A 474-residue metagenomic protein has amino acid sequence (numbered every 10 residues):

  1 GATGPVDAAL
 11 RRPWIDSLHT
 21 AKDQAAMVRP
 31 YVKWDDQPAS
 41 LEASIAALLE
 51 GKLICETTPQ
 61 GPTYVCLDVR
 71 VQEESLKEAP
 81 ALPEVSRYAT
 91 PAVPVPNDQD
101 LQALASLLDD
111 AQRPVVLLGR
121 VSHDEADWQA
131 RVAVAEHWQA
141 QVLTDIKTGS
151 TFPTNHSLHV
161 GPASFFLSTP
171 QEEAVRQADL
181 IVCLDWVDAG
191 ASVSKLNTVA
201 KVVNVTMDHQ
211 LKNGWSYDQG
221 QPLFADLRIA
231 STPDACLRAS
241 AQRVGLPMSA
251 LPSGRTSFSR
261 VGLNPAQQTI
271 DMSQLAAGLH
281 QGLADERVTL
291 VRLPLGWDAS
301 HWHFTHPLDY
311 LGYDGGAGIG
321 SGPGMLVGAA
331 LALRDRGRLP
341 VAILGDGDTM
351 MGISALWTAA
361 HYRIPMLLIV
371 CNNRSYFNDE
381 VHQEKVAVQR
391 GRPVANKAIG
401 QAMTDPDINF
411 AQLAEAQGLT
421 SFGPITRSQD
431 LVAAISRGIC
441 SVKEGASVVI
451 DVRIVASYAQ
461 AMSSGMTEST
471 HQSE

Functional and structural regions predicted by a protein language model:
G1-R243, G337, P365-L368: N-terminal alpha/beta PP-like core and its mobile active-site loop of ThDP/TPP-dependent enzymes
V6-H19, Q177, D298-E474: Thiamine diphosphate
A8, M27-Y31, E78-P91, T154 (+4 more regions): Gly-rich Lys/Arg/Thr-decorated short loops/hinges at beta-loop-alpha junctions or inter-strand turns that position
E42-A46, R120-W128, Q268-S273, D348-M351 (+1 more regions): Active-site glycine- and acidic-residue-rich loops that bind and position anionic ligands or nucleotide-like cofactors
Q60-Y64, L246-R255, G445, V449: Flexible, glycine/charged-enriched surface loops at secondary-structure junctions
C66-D68, L117-G119, L143-I146, C183-D185 (+8 more regions): Generic beta-strand/beta-sheet core signal
Q171-E172, Q210-T256, R374, E380-E415: Non-catalytic alpha/beta scaffold blocks inside enzyme catalytic domains
P252-L333: Active-site diphosphate/adenylate-binding microenvironment
